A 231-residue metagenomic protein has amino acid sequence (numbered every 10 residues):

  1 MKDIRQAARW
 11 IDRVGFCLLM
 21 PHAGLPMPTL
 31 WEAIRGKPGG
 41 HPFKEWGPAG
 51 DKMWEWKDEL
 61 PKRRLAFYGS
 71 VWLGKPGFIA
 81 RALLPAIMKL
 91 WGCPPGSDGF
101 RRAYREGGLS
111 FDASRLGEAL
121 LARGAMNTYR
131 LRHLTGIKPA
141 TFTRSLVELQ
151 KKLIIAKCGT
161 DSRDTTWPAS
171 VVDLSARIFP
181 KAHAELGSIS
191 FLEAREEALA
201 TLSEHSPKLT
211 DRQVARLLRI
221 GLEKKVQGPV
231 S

Functional and structural regions predicted by a protein language model:
M1-S231: Long, low-complexity intrinsically disordered regions
